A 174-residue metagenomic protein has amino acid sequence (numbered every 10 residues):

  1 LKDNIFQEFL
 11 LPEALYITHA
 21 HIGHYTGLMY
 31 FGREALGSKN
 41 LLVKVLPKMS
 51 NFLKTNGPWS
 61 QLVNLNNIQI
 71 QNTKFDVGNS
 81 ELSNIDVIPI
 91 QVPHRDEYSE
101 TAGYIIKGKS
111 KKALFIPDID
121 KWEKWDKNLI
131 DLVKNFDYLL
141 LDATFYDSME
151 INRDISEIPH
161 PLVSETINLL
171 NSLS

Functional and structural regions predicted by a protein language model:
L1-L114, D120-K124, I130-K134, N171-S174: Binuclear metal-dependent hydrolase catalytic cores
K112, D120-S174: Cap/insert and terminal regions of metallo-dependent hydrolase folds
